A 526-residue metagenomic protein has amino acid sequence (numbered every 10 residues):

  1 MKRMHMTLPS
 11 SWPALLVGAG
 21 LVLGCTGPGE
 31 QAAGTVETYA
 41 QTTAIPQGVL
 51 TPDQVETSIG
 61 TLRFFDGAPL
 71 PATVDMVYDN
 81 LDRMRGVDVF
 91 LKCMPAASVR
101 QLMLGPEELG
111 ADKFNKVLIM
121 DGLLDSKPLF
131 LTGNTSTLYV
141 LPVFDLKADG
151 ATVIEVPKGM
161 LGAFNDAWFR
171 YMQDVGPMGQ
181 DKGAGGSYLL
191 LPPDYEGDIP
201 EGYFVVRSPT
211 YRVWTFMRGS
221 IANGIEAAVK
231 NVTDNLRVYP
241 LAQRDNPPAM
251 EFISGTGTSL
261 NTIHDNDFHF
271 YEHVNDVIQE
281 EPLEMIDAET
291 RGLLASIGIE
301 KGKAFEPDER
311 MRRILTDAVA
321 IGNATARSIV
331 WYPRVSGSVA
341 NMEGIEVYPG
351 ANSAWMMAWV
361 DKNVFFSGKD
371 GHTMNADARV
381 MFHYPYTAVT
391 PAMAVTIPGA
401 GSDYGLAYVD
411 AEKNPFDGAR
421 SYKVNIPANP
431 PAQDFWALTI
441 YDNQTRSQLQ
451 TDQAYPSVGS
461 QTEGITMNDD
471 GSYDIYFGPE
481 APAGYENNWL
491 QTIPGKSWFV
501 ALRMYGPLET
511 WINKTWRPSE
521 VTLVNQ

Functional and structural regions predicted by a protein language model:
K2-L15: Bacterial N-terminal signal peptides that target proteins for export
G18-A19: Residue-level signal for mature regions of secreted extracellular proteins and peptides
V22-G24: C-terminal motif of bacterial Sec signal peptides marking the signal peptidase cleavage site
T26-P28: Bacterial signal peptide processing site
A32-Q526: A compositional/structural signature for long, glycine/proline-rich flexible linkers and loops on extracytoplasmic
